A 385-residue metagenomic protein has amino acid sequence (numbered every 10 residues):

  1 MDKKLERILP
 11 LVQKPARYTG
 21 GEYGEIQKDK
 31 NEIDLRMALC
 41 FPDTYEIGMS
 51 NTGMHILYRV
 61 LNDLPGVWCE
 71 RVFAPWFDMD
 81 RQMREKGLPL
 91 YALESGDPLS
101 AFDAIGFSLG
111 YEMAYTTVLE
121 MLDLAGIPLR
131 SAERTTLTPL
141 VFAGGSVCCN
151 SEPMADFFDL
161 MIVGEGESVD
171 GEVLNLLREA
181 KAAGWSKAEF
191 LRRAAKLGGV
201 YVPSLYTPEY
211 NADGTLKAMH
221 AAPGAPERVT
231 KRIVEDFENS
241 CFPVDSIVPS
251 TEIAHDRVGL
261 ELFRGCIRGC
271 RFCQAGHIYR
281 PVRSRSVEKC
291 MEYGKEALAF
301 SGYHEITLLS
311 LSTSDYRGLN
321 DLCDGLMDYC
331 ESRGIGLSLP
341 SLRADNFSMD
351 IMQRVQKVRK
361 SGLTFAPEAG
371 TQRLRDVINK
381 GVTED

Functional and structural regions predicted by a protein language model:
I8-A38, Y45-E46, P203, E209-G259: N-terminal [4Fe-4S]-dependent radical SAM core
C40, E296-D385: Conserved SAM/AdoMet-binding glycine-rich loop
C40-P42, V72, S108, G144 (+1 more regions): Short hydrophobic segments within beta-strands
Y45-G48, F77-D80, M113-Y115, C148-S151 (+9 more regions): Flexible loop/turn segments at secondary-structure boundaries
N51, E252-E288: Canonical Radical SAM [4Fe-4S] cluster-binding loop centered on the CxxxCxxC motif and its immediate flanking residues
L61, I105, C266, C270 (+2 more regions): Conserved, mostly hydrophobic/aromatic
G66-D78: A short beta-strand-loop structural module common to alpha/beta enzyme folds
P75-H220: Glycine-rich beta-alpha loop elements in corrinoid/cobalamin-binding modules across cobalamin-dependent enzymes
